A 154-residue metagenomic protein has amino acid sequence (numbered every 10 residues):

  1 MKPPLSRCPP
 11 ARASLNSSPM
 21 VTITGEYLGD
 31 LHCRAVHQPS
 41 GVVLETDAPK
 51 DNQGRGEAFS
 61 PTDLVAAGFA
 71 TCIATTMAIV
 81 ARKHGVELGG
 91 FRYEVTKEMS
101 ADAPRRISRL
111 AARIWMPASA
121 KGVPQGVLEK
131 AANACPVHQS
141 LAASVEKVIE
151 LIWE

Functional and structural regions predicted by a protein language model:
K2-C8, R12-A67, T75-E154: Extended beta-strand/beta-hairpin segments
